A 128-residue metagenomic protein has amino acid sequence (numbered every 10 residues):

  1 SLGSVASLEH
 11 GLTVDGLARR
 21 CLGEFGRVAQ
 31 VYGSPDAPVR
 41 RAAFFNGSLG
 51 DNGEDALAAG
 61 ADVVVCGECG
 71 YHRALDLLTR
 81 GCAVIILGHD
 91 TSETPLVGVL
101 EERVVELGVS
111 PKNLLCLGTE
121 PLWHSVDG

Functional and structural regions predicted by a protein language model:
S1-G128: Hydrophobic structural segments
